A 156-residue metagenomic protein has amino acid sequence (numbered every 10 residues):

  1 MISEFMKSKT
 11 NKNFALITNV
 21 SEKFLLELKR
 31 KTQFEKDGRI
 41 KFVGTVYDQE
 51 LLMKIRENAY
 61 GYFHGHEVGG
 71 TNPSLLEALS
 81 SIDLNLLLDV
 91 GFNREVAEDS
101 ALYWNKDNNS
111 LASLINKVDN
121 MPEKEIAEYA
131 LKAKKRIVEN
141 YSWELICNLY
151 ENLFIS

Functional and structural regions predicted by a protein language model:
M1-N13: Short hydrophobic signal-anchor/transmembrane segments that target glycosyltransferases and glycosylation machinery
T18, E27-E50: Nucleotide-activated donor-binding/catalytic signature segment of Leloir-type glycosyltransferases, i.e., the conserved
Y47, L51, H66-T71, F92: Active-site donor-sugar recognition loop in glycosyltransferases
M53, P73-S80, G91-E95: Short alpha-helical segment that forms part of, or immediately flanks, the ligand-binding pocket in carbohydrate-active
K54-G70, D83-L84: Acidic donor-binding loop of glycosyltransferase active sites
E67, D83, L87-R94, K106-N108: Short glycine-rich donor-binding/catalytic loop of glycosyltransferases that coordinates the nucleotide-sugar
A101-N109, K117-E123: Conserved acidic donor-binding segment of nucleotide-sugar-dependent glycosyltransferases
E123-I155: A charged, aromatic-enriched C-terminal amphipathic alpha-helix characteristic of glycosyltransferases across folds
